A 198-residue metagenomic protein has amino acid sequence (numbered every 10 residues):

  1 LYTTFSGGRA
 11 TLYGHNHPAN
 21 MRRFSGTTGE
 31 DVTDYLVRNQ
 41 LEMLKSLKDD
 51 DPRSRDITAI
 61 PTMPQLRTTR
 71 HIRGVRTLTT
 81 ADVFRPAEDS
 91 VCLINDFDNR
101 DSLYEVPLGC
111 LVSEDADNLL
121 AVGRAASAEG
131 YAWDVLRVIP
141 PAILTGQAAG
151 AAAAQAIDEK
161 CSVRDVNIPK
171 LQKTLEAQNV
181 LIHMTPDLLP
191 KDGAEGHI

Functional and structural regions predicted by a protein language model:
L1-I198: Flavin (FAD/FMN)-binding glycine-rich loop and adjacent Rossmann-like elements that form
